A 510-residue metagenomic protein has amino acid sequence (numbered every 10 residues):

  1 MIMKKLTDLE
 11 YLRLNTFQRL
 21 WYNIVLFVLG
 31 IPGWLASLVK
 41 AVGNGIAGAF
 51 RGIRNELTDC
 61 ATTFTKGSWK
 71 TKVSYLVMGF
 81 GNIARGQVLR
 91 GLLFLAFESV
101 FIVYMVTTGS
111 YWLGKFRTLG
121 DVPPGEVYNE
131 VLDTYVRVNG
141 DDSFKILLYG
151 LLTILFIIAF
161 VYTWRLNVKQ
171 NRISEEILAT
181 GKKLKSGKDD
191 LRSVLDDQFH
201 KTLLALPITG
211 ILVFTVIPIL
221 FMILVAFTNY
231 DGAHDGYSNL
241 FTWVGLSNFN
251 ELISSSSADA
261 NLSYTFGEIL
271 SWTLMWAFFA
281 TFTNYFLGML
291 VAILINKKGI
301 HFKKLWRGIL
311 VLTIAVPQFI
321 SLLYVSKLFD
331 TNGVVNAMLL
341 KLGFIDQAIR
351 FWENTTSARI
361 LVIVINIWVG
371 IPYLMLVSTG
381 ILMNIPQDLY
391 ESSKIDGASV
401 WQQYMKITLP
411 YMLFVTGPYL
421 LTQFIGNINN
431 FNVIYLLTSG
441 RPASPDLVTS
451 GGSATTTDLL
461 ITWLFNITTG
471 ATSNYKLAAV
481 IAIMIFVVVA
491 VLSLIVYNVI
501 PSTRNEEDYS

Functional and structural regions predicted by a protein language model:
I2-R51, N55, L76-A84, V88-G91 (+6 more regions): N-terminal signal-anchor/first transmembrane alpha helix
D59-V77: Short, 15-30-residue, compositionally biased linear elements with alpha-helical propensity or flexible coil
C60-T62, L191, D446-S450: A short, mixed-charge helix-start or loop-turn motif at secondary-structure junctions
V88, F116-L119, N129-D133: N-terminal intrinsically disordered, low-complexity segments enriched in Ser/Pro/Thr/Gly
V100-D121: Juxtamembrane "helix exit" motif at the C-terminal ends of alpha-helical transmembrane segments in multi-pass membrane
T108-K115, F199-S510: A structural signal for multi-pass alpha-helical bundles of membrane permease subunits that mediate small-molecule
V122-L132, A179-K183, G333-F344, D458: Peri-membrane helix termini and adjoining interfacial loops of integral membrane proteins
P124-L155, S254-S271, W352-T355, N474: Membrane-interface segments at the starts/ends of alpha-helical transmembrane spans
